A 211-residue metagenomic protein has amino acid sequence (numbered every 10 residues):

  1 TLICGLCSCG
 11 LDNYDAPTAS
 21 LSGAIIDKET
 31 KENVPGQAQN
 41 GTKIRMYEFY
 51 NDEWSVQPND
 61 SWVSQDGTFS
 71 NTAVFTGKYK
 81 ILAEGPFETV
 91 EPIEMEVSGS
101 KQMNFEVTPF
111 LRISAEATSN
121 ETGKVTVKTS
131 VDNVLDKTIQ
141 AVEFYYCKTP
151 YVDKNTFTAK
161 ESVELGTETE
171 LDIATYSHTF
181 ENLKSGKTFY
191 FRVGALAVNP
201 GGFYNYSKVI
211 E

Functional and structural regions predicted by a protein language model:
T1-E32: Bacterial Sec-dependent N-terminal signal peptides
T30-W54, K137-V142: Short, ordered, surface-exposed loop/turn motifs in non-cytosolic proteins
F49-D66: Short, acidic Ser/Thr/Gly-rich low-complexity loop/linker segments typical of extracellular and cell-surface proteins
S55-N59, Y145-N182: Recognizes extended acidic, P/S/T-rich segments that occur within or adjacent to Ig-like beta-sandwich modules
Q65-E88: A short, solvent-exposed beta-strand micro-motif common in secreted/extracellular proteins
G67-F69, K101-M103, D172-H178: Short strand-edge motifs at loop-to-beta-strand transitions and within beta-strands of extracellular beta-rich domains
G85-F110: Structured interaction patches on ligand/partner-binding surfaces of diverse proteins
F180-Y204: Beta-strand-rich modules
